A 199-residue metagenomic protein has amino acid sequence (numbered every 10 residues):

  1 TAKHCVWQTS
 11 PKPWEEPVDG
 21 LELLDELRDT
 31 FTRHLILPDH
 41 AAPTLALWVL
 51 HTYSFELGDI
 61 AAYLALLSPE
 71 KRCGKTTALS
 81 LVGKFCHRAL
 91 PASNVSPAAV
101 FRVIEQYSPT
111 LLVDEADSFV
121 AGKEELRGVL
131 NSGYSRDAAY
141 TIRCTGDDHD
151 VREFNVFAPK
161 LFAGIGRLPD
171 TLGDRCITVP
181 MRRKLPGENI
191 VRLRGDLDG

Functional and structural regions predicted by a protein language model:
T1-G199: Phosphate-handling catalytic cores of nucleic-acid transaction enzymes
